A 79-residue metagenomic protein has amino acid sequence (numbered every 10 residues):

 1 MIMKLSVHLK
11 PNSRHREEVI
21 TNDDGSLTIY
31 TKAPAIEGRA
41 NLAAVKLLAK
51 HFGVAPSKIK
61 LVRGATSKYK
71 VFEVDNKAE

Functional and structural regions predicted by a protein language model:
M1-G38, L42-K46, V54-P56, K60 (+1 more regions): Contiguous, often N-terminal, cationic amphipathic patches that form binding interfaces
A49: The alpha-helix within a helix-turn-helix
